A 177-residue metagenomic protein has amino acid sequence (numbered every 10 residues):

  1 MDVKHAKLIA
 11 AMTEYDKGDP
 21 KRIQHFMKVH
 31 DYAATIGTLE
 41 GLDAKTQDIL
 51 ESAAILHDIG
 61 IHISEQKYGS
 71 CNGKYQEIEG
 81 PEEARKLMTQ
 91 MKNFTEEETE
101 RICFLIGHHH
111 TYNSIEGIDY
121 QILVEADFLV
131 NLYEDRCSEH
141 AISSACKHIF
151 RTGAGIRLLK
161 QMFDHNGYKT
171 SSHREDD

Functional and structural regions predicted by a protein language model:
D2, K17-M27, D31-D43, L56 (+1 more regions): Divalent metal-dependent phosphate-bond-processing catalytic cores, especially two-metal-ion Mg2+/Mn2+ enzymes that act
K4-K28, G60-S70: Active-site flanking loop/helix segments enriched in acidic
V29-Y32, I36, K74-M91: An active-site-proximal "capping" alpha-helix that borders the catalytic cofactor pocket
G41-S52, K92-I106, D119: Acidic/histidine metal-binding catalytic segments
Q47-G69, G80, C103-H110, D127: His-Asp-centered metal-binding catalytic motifs of divalent-metal-dependent phosphohydrolases/nucleases
